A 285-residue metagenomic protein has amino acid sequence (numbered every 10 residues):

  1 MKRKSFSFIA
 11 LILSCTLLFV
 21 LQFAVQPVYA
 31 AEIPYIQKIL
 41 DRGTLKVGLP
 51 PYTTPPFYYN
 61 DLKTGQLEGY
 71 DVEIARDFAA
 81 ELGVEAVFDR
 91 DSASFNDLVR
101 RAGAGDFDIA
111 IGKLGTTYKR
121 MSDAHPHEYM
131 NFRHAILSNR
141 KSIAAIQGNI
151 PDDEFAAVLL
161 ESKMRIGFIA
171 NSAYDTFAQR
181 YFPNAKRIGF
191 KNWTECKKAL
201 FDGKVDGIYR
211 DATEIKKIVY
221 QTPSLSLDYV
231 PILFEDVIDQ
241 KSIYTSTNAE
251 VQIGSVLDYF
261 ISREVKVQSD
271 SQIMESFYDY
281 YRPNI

Functional and structural regions predicted by a protein language model:
T16-P27: C-terminal segment of classical bacterial N-terminal signal peptides
A30-E32, K163, F168-F182, K186-I188 (+2 more regions): Ligand-binding clefts/hinges and TM-proximal coupling segments of bilobed small-molecule sensing domains
A30-K113, M121: Extracytoplasmic small-molecule ligand-binding "clamshell" domains of the periplasmic binding protein/Venus flytrap
I33, V84, S92-S94, L114-K119 (+2 more regions): A conserved helix-loop-strand patch within extracytoplasmic ligand-binding domains of the periplasmic binding
L45-K46, G83-E85, G103-G112, M164-R165 (+2 more regions): Alpha-to-beta junction loops
P51, M130-S138, I143, A212-I261 (+1 more regions): Periplasmic-binding protein-like
E73, V87-R100, D153, I188-D202: Short helix-initiation/N-cap motifs at beta->coil->alpha
N96-D97, K113-S122, F177-R180, T194 (+1 more regions): A ligand-binding cleft/hinge motif common to bilobed small-molecule-binding domains
